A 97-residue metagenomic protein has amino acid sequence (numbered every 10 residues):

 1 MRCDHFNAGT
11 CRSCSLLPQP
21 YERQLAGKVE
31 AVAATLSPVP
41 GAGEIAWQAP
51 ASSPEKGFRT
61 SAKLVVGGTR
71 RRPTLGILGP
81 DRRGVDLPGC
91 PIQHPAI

Functional and structural regions predicted by a protein language model:
M1-I97: Non-catalytic accessory regions of SAM-dependent methyltransferases
